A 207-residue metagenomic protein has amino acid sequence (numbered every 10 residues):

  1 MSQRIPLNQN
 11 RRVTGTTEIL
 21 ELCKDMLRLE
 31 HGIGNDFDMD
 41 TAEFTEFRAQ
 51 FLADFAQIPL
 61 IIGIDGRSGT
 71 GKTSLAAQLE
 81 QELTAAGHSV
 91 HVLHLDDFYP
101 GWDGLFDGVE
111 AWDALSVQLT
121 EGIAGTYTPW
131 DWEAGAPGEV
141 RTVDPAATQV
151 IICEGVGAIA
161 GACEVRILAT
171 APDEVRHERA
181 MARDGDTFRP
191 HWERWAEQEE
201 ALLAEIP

Functional and structural regions predicted by a protein language model:
S2-I61: Extreme N-terminal, non-catalytic leader segments that precede Walker-type/kinase nucleotide-binding cores
R67: P-loop (Walker A) phosphate-binding loop of NTP-binding proteins
K72: Conserved lysine of the Walker
L75: Hydrophobic positions on the alpha1 helix immediately C-terminal to the Walker A/P-loop
Q81-H91: Post-Walker A helix-loop "phosphate-sensing" segment adjacent to the P-loop in P-loop NTPases
H91, D97-V150: Conserved nucleotide-sensing/catalytic segment adjacent to the nucleotide-binding pocket in NTP-handling enzymes
E139-D184: ATP-dependent NMP and nucleoside kinases share a basic, alpha-helical "lid"
D186-P207: Small-molecule kinase domains that catalyze NTP-dependent phosphoryl transfer to phosphate-bearing small molecules
